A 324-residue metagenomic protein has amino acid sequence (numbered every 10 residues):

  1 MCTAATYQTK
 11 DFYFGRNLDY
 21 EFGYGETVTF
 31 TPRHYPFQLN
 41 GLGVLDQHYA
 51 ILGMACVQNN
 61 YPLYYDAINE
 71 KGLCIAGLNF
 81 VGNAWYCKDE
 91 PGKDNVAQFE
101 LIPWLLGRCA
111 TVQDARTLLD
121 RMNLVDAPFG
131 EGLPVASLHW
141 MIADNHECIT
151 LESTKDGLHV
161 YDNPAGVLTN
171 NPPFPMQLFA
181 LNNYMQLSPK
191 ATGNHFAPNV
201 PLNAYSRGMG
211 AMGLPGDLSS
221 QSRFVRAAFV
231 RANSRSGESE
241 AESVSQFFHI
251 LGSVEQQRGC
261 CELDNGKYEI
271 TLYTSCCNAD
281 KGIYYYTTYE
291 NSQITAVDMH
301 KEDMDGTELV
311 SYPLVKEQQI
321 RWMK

Functional and structural regions predicted by a protein language model:
M1-K93, D126, S311-P313, E317-K324: A contiguous strand-loop segment
M1-Y13, A127-G130, V135-A136, N145-E147 (+1 more regions): C-terminus-biased signal that marks the final domain/tail of proteins
Q8-D11, N69-K71, A143-E147, E152-G157 (+2 more regions): Short acidic-glycine loop/turn motifs at beta-strand connectors
Y20-F22, V81-N83, D156-H159, G166 (+1 more regions): Short, surface-exposed beta-strand-loop junctions and turns on beta-sheet-rich folds
I75-G77, V160, Y284-Y286: Short hydrophobic/aromatic-rich beta-strand segments that constitute the beta-sheet cores of beta-sandwich/beta-barrel
G92-P128, E240-F248: Proteins synthesized as precursors that undergo proteolytic processing into mature forms
R121-H159: Catalytic cofactor-binding cores of redox enzymes
